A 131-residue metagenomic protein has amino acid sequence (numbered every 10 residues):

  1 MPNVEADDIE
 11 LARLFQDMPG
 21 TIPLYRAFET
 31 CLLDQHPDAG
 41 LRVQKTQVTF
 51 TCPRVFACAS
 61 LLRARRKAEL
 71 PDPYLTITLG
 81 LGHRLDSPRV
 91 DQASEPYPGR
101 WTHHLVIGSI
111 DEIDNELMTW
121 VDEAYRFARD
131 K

Functional and structural regions predicted by a protein language model:
M1, I77-L79, V121: Conserved short hydrophobic patches within well-ordered secondary structure
M1-C31, H36-V43, Q47: Charge-rich, low-complexity N-terminal segments
F15, G40-L41, D91, I110 (+1 more regions): Alpha-helical interaction segments
L24, F28, V55, L117-W120: Amphipathic alpha-helical interface surfaces
P37, G82, R129: Residue-level marker of positions within ordered structural domains that often coincide with functionally constrained
R42-T102: Short, conserved beta-strand/beta-arch hydrophobic-aromatic motifs that form part of recognition grooves or interface
P96-K131: Well-ordered alpha/beta subsegment
